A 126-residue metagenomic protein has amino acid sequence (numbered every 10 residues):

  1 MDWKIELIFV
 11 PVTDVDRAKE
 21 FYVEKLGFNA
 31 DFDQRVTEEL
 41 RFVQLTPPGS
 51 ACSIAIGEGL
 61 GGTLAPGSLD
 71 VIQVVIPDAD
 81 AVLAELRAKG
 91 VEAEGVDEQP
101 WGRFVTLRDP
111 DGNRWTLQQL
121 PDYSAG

Functional and structural regions predicted by a protein language model:
M1-K19, L69-I72, P121-G126: N-terminal beta-strand motif that seeds the catalytic metal site of vicinal oxygen chelate
D2-W3, V10-C52, A88: Core segments of cupin and vicinal oxygen chelate
N29-G67, R108, R114-P121: Conserved short beta-strand elements that form part of the metal-binding/catalytic scaffold of enzyme active sites
F32-Q34, E94-D97: Conserved S-adenosyl-L-methionine
F42, Q73, A93, F104-T106 (+1 more regions): Short hydrophobic/aromatic beta-strand element in the GNAT-like acyltransferase core that lines or flanks the acyl-donor
V71-L83: Mid-chain, well-packed structural core segment of small domains
I76, A88, Q119-Y123: A beta-strand edge to alpha-helix "cap/lid" segment located at domain peripheries
P100-G102: Short, small/polar residue-rich loop motifs at catalytic or cofactor-binding pockets
